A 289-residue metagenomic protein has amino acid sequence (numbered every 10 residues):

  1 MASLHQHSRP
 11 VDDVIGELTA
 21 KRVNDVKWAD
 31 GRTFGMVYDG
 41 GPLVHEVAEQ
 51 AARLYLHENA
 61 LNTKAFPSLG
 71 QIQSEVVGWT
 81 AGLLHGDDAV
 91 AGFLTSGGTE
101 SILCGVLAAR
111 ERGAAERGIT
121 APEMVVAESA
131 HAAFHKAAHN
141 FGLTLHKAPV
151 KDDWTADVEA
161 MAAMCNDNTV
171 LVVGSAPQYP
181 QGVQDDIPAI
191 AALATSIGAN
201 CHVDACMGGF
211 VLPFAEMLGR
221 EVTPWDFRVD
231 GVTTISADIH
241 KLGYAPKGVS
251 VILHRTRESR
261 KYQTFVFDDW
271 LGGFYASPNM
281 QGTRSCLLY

Functional and structural regions predicted by a protein language model:
M1-A89: N-terminal entrance/gating region of PLP-dependent enzymes' catalytic architecture
G70-G78, V90-R117, A133-A137: Conserved beta-loop-alpha segment that forms the PLP phosphate-binding cup at the N-terminus of a helix
C104-L107, H135-N140, G182-D186, V211-L218 (+1 more regions): Short acidic, glycine/serine/threonine-rich loops at helix termini
A114-N168: PLP-dependent aminotransferase-like
A156-A205: Active-site phosphate-binding strand-loop segment of PLP-dependent enzymes
V158-A160, Q184-S196, G208-T234: Active-site pre-lysine segment of PLP-dependent enzymes
E221-Y289: Active-site C-terminal subdomain of aminotransferase-like
